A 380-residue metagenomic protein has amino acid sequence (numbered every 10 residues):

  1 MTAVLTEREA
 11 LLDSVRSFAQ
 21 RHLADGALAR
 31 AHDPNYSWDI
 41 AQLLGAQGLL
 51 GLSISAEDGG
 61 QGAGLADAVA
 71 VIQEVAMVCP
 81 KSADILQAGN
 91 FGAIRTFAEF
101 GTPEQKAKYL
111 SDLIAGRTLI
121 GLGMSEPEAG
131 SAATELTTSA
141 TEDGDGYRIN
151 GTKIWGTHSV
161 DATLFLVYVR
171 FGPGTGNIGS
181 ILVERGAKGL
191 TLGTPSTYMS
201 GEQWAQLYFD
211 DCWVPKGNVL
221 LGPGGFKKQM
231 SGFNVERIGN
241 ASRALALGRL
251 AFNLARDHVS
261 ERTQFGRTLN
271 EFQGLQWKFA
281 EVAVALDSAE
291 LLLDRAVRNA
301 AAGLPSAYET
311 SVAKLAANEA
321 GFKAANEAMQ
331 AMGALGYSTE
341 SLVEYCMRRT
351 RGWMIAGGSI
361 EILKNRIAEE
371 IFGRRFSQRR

Functional and structural regions predicted by a protein language model:
M1-C79, A88, F100-P103, D112 (+3 more regions): Alpha-helical interface subdomain recognition
G62-V75, A132-L136, Y208, W213-V214: Structural signature of FAD isoalloxazine-binding scaffolds in flavoprotein oxidoreductases
A63, A132-T134, H158-A162, G176-N177 (+1 more regions): Short glycine/proline-enriched turns and hinge-like loops at secondary-structure junctions
D84-E104, G130: N-terminal glycine-rich flavin-associated loop
G116-M124: A short, Trp-centered hydrophobic/proline-enriched beta-strand micro-motif
E135, G186-K216: Flexible, small-/acidic-enriched active-site or ligand-binding loops
T138-T141: A structural signal for short hydrophobic beta-strand segments in well-ordered beta-sheet cores
N150-T191: A short core secondary-structure module
